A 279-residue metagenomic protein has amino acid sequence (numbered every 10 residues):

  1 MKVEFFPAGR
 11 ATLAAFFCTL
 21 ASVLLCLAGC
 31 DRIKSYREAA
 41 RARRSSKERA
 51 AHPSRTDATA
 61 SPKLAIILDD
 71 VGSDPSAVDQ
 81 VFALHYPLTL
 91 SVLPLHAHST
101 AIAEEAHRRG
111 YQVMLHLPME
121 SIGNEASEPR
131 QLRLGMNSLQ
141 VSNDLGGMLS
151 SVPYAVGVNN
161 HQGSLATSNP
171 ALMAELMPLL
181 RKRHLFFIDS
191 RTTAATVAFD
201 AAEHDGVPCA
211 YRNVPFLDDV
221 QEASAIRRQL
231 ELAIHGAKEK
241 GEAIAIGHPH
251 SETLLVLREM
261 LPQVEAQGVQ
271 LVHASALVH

Functional and structural regions predicted by a protein language model:
M1-A8: N-terminal secretory signal peptides that target proteins for export/translocation
A15-C26: Bacterial N-terminal signal peptides
D31-I33: Bacterial signal peptide processing site
A40-A60: Post-signal peptide N-terminal segment of mature Sec-exported envelope proteins
D57-P129: Active-site beta->alpha N-cap acidic-glycine motif
L64-L68, L88-L90, V113-L117, V158-N160 (+4 more regions): Hydrophobic faces of well-ordered beta-strands that scaffold small-molecule active sites in alpha/beta enzyme cores
S99, R109-Y111, A126-V152: Catalytic-core regions of hydrolytic enzymes
S138-E231, E242, H248-V269: Catalytic domains of cell-wall/extracellular-matrix polysaccharide-remodeling enzymes, centered on de-N-acetylation
